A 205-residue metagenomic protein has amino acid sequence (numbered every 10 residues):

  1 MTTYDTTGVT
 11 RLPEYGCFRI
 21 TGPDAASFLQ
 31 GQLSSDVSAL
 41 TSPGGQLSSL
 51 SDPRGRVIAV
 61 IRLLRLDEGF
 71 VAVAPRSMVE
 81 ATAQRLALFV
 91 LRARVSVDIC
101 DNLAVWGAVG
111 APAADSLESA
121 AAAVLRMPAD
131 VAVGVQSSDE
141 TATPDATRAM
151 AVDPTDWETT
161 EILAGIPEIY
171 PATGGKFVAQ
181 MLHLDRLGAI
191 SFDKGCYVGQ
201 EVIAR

Functional and structural regions predicted by a protein language model:
M1-R205: Basic, glycine/lysine-rich polyanion-binding surfaces/domains
